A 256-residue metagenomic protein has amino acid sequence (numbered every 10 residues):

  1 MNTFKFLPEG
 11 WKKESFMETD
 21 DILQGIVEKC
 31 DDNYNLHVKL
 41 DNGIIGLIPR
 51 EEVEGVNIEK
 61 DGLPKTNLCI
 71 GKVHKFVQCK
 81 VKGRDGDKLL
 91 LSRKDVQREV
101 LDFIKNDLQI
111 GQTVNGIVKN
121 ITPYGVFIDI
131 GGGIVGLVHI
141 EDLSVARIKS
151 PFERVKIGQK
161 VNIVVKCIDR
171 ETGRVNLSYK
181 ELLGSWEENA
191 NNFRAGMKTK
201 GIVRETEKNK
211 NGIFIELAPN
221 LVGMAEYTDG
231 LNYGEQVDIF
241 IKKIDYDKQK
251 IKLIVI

Functional and structural regions predicted by a protein language model:
M1-I256: Single-stranded RNA-binding regions, centering on S1/OB-family and related RNA-binding modules
